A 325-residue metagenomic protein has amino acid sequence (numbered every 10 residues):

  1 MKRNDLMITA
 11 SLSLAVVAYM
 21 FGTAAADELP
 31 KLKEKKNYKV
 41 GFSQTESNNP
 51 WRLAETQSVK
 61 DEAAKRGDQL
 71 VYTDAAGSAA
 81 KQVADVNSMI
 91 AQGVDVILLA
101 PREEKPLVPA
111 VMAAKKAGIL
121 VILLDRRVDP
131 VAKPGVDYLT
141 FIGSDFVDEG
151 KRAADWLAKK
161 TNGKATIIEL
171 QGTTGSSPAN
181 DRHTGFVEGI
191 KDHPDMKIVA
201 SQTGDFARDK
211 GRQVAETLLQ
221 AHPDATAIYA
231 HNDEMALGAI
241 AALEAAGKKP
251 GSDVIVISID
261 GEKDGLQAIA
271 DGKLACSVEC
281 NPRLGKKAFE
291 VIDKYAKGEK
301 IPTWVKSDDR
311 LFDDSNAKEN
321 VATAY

Functional and structural regions predicted by a protein language model:
K2-D5, T9, Y19-Y325: A residue-level marker of the well-folded mature domains of exported/periplasmic proteins
S11-A15: Core hydrophobic alpha-helical transmembrane segments of single-pass membrane proteins
